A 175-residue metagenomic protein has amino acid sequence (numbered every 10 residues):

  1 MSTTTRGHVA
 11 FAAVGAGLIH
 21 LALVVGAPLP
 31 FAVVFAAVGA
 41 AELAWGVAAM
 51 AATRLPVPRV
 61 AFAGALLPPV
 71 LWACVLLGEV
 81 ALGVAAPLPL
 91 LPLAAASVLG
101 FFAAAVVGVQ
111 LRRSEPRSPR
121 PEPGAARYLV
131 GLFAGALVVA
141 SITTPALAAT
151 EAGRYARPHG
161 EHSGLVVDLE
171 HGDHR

Functional and structural regions predicted by a protein language model:
M1, Q110-A126: Membrane-interfacial, low-structure loops and terminal tails that flank and connect transmembrane helices in multi-pass
M1-P56: Membrane-anchoring hydrophobic segments
V9-A16, F31-V34, V38, A61-G64 (+3 more regions): Hydrophobic alpha-helical transmembrane segments of polytopic
I19-V38, L71-A95, L147-R175: Membrane interfacial helix motifs at helix-loop boundaries and amphipathic/re-entrant anchors
G39-A48, P68, V98-A103, E161-S163: Alpha-helical transmembrane segments and their membrane-interface exit regions
T53-R113: Membrane-embedded alpha-helical segments of integral membrane proteins
R54, R112-E115, T150-Y155: Membrane-interfacial segments
R120-A149: Internal/C-terminal transmembrane anchor helices
